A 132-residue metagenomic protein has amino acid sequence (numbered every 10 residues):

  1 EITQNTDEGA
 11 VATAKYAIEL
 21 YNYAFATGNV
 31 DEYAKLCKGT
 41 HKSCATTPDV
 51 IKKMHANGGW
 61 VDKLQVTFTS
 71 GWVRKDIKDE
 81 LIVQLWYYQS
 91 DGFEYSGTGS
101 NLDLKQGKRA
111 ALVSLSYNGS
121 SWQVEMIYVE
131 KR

Functional and structural regions predicted by a protein language model:
E1-A26, K35-L36: Short, low-complexity N-terminal intrinsically disordered segments enriched in polar/charged residues
N5-A14, M54, S116, S121: Post-signal peptide N-terminal regions of Sec-secreted extracellular proteins
G9-V11, G58-V61, G99-L102: Intrinsically disordered, low-complexity segments enriched in polar/charged residues with Gly/Pro, especially when
Y16-V30, L64-L81: N-terminal short leaders/motifs
D31-R74: Short solvent-exposed beta->alpha transition segments
R74-R132: Exposed beta-sheet edge and beta->alpha loop/turn motif
